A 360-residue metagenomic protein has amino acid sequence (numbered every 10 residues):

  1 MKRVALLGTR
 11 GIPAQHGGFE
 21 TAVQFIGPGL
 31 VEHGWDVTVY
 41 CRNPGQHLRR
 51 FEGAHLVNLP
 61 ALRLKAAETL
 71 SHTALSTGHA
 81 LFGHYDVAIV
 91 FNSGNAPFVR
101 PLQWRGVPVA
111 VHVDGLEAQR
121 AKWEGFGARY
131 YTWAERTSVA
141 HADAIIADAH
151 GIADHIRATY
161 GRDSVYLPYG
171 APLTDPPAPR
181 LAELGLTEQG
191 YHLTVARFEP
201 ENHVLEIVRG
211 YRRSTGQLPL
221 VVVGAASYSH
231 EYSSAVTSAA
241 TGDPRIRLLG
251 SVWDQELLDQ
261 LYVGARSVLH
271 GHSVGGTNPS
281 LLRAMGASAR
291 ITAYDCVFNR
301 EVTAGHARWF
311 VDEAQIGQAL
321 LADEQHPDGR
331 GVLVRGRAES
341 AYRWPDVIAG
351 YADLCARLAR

Functional and structural regions predicted by a protein language model:
A5, E183-T215, V221: Conserved donor-binding/catalytic core segment of Leloir-type glycosyltransferases
L48, P219-R245, L249, E256-L257 (+1 more regions): Short, structured helix-loop element that forms part of the nucleotide-activated donor/catalytic region
L70-L81, Y85-D114, A118, G276: An aromatic- and histidine-rich active-site surface loop
G127-I145, V236: Membrane-proximal helix-turn-helix segments that form the acceptor-binding/catalytic region of lipid-linked
Q260-G276, A289: Acidic donor-binding loop of glycosyltransferase active sites
G286-A293: Short hydrophobic beta-strand element within catalytic cores of glycosyltransferases and related nucleotide-activated
R300-A322: Change "using UDP/GDP/dTDP sugars" to "using nucleotide sugars
Q325-L358: A charged, aromatic-enriched C-terminal amphipathic alpha-helix characteristic of glycosyltransferases across folds
